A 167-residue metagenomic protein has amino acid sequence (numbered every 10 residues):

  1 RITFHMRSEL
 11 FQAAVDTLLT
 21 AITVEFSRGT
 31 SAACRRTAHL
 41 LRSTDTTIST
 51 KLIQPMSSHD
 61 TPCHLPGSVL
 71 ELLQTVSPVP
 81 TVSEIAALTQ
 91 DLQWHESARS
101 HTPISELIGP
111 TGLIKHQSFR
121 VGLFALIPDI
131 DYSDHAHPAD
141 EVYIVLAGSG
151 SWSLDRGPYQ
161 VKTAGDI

Functional and structural regions predicted by a protein language model:
R1-H5: Short, Lys/Arg-enriched N-terminal segments with co-localized hydrophobic residues within the first ~10-30 amino acids
R7-S31: Short terminal alpha-helical segments
A13-A21, P80-D91, E106-Q117, G157: Charged, low-complexity, helix/coiled-coil-prone segments
E25-Q93: N-terminal, charged amphipathic alpha-helical interaction modules
L52-P55, I114-S118, R156-K162: Short, Lys/Arg-enriched charge-dense amphipathic segments
W94-P128, D134: A short glycine-rich, His/Asp/Glu-containing loop-to-beta-strand
L126, S133-A164: A short beta-strand-loop-beta hairpin characteristic of the jelly-roll/cupin
I167: Active-site/acyl-donor-binding loops of N-acyltransferases
